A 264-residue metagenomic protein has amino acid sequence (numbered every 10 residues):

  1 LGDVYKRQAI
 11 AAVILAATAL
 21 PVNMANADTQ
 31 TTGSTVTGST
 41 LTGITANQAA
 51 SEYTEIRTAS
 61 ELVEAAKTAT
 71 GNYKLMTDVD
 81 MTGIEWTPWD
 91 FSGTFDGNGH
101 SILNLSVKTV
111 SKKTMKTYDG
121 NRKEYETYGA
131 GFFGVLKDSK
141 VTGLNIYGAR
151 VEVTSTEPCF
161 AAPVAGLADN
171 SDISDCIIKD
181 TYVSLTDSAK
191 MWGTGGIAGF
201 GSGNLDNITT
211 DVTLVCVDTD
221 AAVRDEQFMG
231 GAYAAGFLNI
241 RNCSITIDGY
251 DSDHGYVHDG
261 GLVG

Functional and structural regions predicted by a protein language model:
L1-Y5: Short, small-residue-biased leader/transition segments that mark boundaries at the very start of proteins
K6, N26-T29: N-terminal leader/targeting segments
K6-I14: Sec-dependent N-terminal signal peptides
I14-A17, A235: Charged, amphipathic alpha-helical interaction segments
A17-N26: C-terminal segment of classical bacterial N-terminal signal peptides
D28-G264: Surface-exposed repetitive/solenoidal architectures
